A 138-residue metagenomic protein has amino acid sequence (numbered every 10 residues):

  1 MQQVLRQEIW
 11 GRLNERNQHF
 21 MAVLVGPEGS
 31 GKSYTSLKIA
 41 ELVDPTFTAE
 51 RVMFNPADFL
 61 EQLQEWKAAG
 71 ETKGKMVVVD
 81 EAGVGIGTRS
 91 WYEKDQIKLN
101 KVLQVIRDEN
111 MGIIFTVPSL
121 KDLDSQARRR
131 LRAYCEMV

Functional and structural regions predicted by a protein language model:
M1-N17: N-terminal pre-Walker A segment at the start of P-loop NTPase domains
A22-L24: Hydrophobic anchor at the beta1->P-loop junction of P-loop NTPases
P27-E28, W91: The conserved Walker
K32: Conserved lysine of the Walker
T35: Hydrophobic positions on the alpha1 helix immediately C-terminal to the Walker A/P-loop
K38, L42: Active-site signature of alpha/beta-hydrolase-fold catalytic machinery across serine- and Asp/Cys-nucleophile hydrolases
A49-F115: Conserved nucleotide-sensing/catalytic segment adjacent to the nucleotide-binding pocket in NTP-handling enzymes
S125-V138: A short helix-turn-beta junction within AAA+ P-loop NTPase domains corresponding to the substrate/partner-engaging
